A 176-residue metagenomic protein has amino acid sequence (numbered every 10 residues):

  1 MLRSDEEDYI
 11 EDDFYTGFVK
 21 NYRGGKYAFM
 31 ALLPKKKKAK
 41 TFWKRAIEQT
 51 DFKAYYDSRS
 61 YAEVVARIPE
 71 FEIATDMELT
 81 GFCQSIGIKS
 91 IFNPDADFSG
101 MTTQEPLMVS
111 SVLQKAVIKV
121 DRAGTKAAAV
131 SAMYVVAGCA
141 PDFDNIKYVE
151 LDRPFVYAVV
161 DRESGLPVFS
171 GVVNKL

Functional and structural regions predicted by a protein language model:
M1-L176: Secretory/exported precursors with cleavable N-terminal leaders
